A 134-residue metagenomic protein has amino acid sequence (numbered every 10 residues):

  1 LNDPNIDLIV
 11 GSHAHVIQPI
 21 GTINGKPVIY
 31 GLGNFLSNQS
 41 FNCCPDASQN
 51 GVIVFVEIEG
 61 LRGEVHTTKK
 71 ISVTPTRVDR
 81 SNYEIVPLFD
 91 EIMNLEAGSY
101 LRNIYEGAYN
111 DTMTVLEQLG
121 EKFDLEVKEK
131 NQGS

Functional and structural regions predicted by a protein language model:
L1-V52: Conserved beta-sheet core of the metallophosphoesterase superfamily
C44-S134: A short C-terminal boundary segment appended to hydrolase-like catalytic domains
